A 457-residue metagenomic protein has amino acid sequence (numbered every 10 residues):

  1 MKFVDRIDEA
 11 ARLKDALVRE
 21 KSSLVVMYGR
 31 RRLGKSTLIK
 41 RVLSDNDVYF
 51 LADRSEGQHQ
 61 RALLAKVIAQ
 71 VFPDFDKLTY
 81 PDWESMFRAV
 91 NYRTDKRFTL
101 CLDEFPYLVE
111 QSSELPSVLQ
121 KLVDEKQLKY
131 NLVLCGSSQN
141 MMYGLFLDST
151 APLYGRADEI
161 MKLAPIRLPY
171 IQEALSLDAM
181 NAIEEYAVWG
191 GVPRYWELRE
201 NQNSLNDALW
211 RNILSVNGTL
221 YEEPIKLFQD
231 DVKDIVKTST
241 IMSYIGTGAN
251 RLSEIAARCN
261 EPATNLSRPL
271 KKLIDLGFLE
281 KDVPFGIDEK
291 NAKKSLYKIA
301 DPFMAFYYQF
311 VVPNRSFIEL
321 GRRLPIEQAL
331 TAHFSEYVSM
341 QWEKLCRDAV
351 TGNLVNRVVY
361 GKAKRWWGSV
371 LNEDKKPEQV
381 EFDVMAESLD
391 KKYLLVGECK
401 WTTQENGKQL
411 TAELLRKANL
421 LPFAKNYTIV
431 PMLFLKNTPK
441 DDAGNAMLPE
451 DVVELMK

Functional and structural regions predicted by a protein language model:
M1-L324, Q328: Phosphate-binding site recognition
S295-K457: A cross-kingdom feature that marks ATP-driven nucleic-acid transaction machinery
